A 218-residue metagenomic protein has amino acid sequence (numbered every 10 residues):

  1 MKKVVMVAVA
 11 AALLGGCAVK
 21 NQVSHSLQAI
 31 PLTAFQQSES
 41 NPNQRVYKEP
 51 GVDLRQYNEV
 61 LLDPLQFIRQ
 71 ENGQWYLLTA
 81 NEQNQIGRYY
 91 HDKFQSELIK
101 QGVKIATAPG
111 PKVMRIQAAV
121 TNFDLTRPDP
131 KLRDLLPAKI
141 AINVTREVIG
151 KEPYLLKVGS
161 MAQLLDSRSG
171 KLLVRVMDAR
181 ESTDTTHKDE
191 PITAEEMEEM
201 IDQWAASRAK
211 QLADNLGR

Functional and structural regions predicted by a protein language model:
V4-A12: Sec-dependent N-terminal signal peptides
L14-G16: C-terminal motif of bacterial Sec signal peptides marking the signal peptidase cleavage site
A18-E49, G150-G159, Q163-R218: C-terminal/domain-edge helix-coil "capping" segments
E39-P50, T79-A80, L98-K104, E147: N-terminal post-signal-peptidase region of extra-cytosolic proteins
L54-Y57, W75-I86, Y90, G150-L156 (+1 more regions): Extracytoplasmic/periplasmic, Sec-exported soluble proteins
R55-Q117: N-terminal segment of the mature soluble domain
Q83, G87, H91, Q95 (+6 more regions): Extracytoplasmic/secreted envelope proteins and their assembly/folding machinery, especially bacterial periplasmic
S96, Q101-S169: Surface-exposed short loop/turn segments
